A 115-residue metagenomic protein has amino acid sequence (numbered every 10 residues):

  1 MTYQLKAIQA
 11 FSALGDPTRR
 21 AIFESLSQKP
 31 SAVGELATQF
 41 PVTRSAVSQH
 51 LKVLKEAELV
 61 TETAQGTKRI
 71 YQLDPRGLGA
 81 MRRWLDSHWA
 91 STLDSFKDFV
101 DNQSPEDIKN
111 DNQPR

Functional and structural regions predicted by a protein language model:
M1-K6, A13, S25-Q39, R44 (+2 more regions): C-terminal regulatory/oligomerization modules of transcriptional regulators
F11-S12, I70: Short basic coil micro-motifs at the edges of alpha-helical modules that engage polyanionic partners
S12, P17-T18: N-terminal beta1-alpha1 ligand-phosphate binding loop
R20-I22: Pre-recognition alpha-helix immediately N-terminal to the DNA-recognition helix within helix-turn-helix or winged-helix
A64-I70: Short, Lys/Arg-rich nucleic-acid/phosphate-binding segment
